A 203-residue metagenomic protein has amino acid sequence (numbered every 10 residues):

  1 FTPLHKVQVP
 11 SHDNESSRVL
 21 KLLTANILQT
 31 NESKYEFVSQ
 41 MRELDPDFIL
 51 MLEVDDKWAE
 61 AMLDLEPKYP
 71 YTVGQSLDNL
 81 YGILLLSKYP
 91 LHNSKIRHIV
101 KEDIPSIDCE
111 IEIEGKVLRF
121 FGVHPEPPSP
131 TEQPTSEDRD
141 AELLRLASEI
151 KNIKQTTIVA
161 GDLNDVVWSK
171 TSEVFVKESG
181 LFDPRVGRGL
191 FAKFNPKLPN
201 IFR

Functional and structural regions predicted by a protein language model:
T2-H12, Q29, S33, F48-P127: Structured beta-strand-rich core segments of catalytic domains in phosphoester-bond hydrolases
L4-T24, S33-R42: Canonical alpha-helical transmembrane segment with a positive-inside/aromatic-interface signature
L20-L23, G82-L84, I107, Q155: Structural detector for hydrophobic anchor residues on beta-strands
L22-I27, F37-A61, F120-V123, E142-F175: Active-site beta-strand/loop signature of hydrolases that rely on acidic residues for catalysis
T24-T30, E126-E137, K197: Acidic/histidine-rich helix-loop elements that form or flank divalent-metal/phosphate-binding sites at the catalytic
S39-M41, L65-K68, D103, E137 (+1 more regions): Glycine-rich, phosphate-binding/catalytic loops in enzymes
D45, K88-P90, K154, G180: Residue-level detector of structured alpha->beta connecting loops
P70-L85, D103, D165-R203: Active site of divalent-metal-dependent phosphoester/diester hydrolases
